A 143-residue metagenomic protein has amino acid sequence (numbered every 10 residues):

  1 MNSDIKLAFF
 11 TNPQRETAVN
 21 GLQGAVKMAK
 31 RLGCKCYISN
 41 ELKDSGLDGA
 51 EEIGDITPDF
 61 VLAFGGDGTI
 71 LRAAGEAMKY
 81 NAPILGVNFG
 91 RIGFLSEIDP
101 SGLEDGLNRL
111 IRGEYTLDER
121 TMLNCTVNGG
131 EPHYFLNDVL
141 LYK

Functional and structural regions predicted by a protein language model:
M1-Q14: Generic N-terminal amphipathic, Lys/Arg-enriched alpha-helix
A18-V19, G68-A74: Short glycine/serine/threonine-rich phosphate/pyrophosphate-binding segments that cradle anionic phosphate groups
G24-C34: A short, Lys/Arg-enriched amphipathic alpha-helix followed by its capping loop at the start of a domain
C34-E41: Short internal beta-strands
K35, P83-L85: Proline-centered loop/turn at the N-terminus of a beta-strand
L47-P58: Short acidic low-complexity segments
F94-K143: Catalytic core of DAGKc-family lipid kinases
